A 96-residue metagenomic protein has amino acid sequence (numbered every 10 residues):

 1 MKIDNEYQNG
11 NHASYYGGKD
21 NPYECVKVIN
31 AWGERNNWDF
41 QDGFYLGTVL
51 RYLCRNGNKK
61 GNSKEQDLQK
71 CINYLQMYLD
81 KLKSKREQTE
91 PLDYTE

Functional and structural regions predicted by a protein language model:
M1-E96: Intrinsically disordered, low-complexity regulatory regions that flank transcription factor DNA-binding cores
